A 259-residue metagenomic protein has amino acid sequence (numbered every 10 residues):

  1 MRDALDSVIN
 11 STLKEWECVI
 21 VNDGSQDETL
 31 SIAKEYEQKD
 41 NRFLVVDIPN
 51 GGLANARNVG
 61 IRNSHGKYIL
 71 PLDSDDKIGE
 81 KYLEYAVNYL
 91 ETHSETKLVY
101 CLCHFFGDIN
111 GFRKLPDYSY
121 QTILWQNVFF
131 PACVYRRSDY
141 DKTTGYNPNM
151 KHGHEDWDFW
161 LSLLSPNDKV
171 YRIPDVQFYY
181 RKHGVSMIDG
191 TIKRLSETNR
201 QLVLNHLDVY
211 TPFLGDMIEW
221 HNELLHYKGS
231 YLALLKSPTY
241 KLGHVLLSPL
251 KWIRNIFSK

Functional and structural regions predicted by a protein language model:
M1-R2, D27-E35, K77, K81: Acidic helix N-cap motif at the loop->helix transition within catalytic regions of sugar-transfer enzymes
A4, I48-S64: Glycine-rich, basic loop-to-helix element that forms the pyrophosphate-binding segment of sugar-nucleotide handling
D6-E15: Short, acidic, metal-binding catalytic loop of nucleotide-sugar glycosyltransferases
N22-S31, N50, D73: A conserved acidic beta->alpha catalytic loop
I69: Short aromatic/hydrophobic "clamp" motif used to bind/position activated sugar donors
K81-F112: Conserved donor NDP-sugar-binding/catalytic core segment of glycosyltransferases
Y118-T198: Conserved nucleotide-sugar donor-binding catalytic segment
E197-K259: Boundary detector for helix-to-coil junctions that initiate low-complexity/charged tails
